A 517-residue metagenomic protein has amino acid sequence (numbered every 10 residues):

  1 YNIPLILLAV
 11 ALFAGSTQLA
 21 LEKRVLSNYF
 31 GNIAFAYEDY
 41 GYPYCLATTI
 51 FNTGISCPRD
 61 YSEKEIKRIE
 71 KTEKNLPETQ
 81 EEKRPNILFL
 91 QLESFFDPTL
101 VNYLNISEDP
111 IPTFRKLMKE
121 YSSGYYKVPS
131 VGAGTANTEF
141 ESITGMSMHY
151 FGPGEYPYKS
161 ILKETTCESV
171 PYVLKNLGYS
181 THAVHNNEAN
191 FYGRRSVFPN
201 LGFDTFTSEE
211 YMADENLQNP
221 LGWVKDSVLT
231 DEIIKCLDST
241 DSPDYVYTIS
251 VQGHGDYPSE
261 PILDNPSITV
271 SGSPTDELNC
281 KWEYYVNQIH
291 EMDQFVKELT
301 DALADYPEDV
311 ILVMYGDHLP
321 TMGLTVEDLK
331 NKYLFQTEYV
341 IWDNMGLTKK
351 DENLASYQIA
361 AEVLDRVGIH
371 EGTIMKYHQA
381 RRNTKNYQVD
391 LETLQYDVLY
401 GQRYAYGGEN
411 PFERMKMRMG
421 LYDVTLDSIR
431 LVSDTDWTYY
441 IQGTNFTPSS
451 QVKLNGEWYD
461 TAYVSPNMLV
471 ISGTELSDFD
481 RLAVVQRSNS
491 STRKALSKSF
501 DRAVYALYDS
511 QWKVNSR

Functional and structural regions predicted by a protein language model:
Y1-P85, I106-Y125, S160-E164, E168 (+2 more regions): N-terminal secretory/membrane-targeting segments
E73-E82, L92, D97-R517: Solvent-exposed soluble domains appended to multi-pass membrane proteins
I87-Q91: Short hydrophobic beta-strand that contains or immediately precedes a catalytic carboxylate
